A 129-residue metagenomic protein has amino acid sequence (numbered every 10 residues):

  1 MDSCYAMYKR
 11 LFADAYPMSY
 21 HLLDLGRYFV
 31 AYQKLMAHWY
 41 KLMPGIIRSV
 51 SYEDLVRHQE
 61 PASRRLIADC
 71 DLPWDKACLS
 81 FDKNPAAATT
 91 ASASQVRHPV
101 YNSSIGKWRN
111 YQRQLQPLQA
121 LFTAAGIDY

Functional and structural regions predicted by a protein language model:
M1-N110, L115, F122, I127: PAPS-dependent sulfotransferase catalytic domain
